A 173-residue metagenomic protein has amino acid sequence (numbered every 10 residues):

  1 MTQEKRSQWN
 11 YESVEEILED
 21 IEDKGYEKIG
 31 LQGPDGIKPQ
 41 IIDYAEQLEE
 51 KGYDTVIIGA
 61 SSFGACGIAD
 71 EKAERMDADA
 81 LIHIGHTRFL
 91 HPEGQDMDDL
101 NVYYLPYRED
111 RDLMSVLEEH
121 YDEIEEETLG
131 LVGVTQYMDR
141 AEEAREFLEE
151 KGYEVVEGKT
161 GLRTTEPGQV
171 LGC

Functional and structural regions predicted by a protein language model:
M1-C173: An N-terminal assembly and electron-transfer interface module characteristic of large anaerobic redox and radical
